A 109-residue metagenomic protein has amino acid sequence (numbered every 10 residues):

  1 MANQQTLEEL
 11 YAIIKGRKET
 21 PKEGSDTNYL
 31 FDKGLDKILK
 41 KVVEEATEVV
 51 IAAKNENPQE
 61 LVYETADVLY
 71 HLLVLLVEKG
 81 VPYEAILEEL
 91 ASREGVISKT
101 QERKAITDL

Functional and structural regions predicted by a protein language model:
M1-T65, L69-L109: Flexible "arm" and connector segments at domain edges
